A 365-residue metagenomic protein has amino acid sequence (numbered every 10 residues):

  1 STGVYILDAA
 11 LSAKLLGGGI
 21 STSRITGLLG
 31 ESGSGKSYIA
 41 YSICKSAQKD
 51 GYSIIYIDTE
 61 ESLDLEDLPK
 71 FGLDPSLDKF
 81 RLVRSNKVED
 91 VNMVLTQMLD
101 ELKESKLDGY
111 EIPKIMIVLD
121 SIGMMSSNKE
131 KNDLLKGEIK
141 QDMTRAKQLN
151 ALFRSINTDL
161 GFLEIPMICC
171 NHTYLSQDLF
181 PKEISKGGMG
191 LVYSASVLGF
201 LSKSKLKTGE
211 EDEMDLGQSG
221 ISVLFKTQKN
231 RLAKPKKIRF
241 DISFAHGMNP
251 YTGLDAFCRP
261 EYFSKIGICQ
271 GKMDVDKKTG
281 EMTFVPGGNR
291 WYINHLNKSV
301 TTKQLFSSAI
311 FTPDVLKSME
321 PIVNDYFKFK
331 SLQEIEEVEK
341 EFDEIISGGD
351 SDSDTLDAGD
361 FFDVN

Functional and structural regions predicted by a protein language model:
S1-L77, L95-Q97: The Walker A/P-loop phosphate-binding site
G17-S21, S46-D50, G72-S76, E101-E111 (+2 more regions): Conserved catalytic network of the ASCE P-loop NTPase/AAA+ motor domain
I25-G27, S53, K114-V118, P166: Residue-level preference for the first positions of well-ordered beta-strands
L63, M125-S126, S176-Q177: Catalytic P-loop NTPase motifs of RecA-like helicase/translocase cores
S76-E89: A glycine-rich helix N-cap at a beta->alpha junction
N86-F162: Phosphate-binding/switch loop-helix module in NTP-utilizing enzymes
D142-F257, I266: Phosphate-binding/switch region of NTP-binding enzymes
V275-K277, E281-N365: Terminal-proximal interaction/regulatory segments of ATP-powered molecular machines
